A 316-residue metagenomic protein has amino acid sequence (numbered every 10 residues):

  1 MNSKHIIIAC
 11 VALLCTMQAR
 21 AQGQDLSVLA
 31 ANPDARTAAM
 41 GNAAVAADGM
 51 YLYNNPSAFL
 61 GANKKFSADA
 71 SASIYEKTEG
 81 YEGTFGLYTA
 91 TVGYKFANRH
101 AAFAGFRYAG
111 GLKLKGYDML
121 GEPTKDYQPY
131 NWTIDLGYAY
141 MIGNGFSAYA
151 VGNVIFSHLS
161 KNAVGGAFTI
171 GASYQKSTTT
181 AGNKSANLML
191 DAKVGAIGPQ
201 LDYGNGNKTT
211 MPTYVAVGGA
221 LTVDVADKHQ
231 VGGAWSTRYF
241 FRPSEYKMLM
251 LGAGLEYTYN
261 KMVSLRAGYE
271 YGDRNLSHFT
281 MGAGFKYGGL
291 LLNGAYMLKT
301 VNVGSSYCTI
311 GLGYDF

Functional and structural regions predicted by a protein language model:
M1-I7: Bacterial N-terminal signal peptides that target proteins for export
S3, A12, A30-N32: Hydrophobic alpha-helical context, especially transmembrane and signal-peptide helices
I8-C15: Bacterial N-terminal signal peptides
M17-A21: Sec/Tat signal peptide C-region and signal peptidase I cleavage site
Q22-F316: Subset of outer-membrane beta-barrel
